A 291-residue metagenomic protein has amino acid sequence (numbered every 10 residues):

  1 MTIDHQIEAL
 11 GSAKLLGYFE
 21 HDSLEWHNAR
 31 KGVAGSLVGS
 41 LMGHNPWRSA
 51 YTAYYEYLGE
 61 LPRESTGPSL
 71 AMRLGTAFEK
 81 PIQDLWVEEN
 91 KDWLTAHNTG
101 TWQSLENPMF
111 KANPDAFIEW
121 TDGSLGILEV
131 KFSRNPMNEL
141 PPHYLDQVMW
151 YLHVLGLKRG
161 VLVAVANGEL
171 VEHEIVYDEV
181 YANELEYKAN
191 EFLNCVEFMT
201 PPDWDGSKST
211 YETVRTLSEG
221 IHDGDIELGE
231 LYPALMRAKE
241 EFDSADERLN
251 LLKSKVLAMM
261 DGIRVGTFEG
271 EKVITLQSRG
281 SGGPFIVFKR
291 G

Functional and structural regions predicted by a protein language model:
M1-G291: Accessory terminal regions of nucleic-acid processing enzymes
